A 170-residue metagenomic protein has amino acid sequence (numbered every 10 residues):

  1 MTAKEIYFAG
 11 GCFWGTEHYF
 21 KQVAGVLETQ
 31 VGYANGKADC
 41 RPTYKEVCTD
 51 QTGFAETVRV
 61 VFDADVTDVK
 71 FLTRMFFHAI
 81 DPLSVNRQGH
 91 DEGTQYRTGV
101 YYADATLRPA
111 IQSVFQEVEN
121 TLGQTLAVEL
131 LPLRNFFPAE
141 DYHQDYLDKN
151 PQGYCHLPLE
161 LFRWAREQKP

Functional and structural regions predicted by a protein language model:
M1-P170: Flexible coil/turn and secondary-structure edge motifs
